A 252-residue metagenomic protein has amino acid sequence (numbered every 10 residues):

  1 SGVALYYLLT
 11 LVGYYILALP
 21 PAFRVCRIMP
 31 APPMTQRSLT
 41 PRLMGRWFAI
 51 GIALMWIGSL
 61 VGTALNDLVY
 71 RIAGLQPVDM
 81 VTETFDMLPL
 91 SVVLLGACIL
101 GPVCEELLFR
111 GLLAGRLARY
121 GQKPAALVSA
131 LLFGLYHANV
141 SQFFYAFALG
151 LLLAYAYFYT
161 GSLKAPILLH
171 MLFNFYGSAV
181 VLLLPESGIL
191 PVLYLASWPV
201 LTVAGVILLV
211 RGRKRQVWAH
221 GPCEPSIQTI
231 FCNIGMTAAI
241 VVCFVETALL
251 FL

Functional and structural regions predicted by a protein language model:
S1-C26, V192-V200: Alpha-helical transmembrane segments in multi-pass membrane proteins
S1-L9, R71, V180-I189: Juxtamembrane/transmembrane-helix boundary motifs at the membrane-water interface
G2-V3, A31-L107, A114-A118, L250-L252: Juxtamembrane helix-loop-helix connectors linking adjacent transmembrane helices in multi-pass membrane enzymes
I16-P30, A64-L68, T202-W218: Membrane-water interface of transmembrane alpha-helices
L17-V25, L54-V69, A156-T160, Y176 (+2 more regions): Alpha-helical membrane-inserting segments
A22-L43, S129-L132, V180: Cytoplasmic juxtamembrane interface segments
S91-F251: Transmembrane helix-loop-helix hairpins at the membrane interface of multi-pass integral membrane proteins
